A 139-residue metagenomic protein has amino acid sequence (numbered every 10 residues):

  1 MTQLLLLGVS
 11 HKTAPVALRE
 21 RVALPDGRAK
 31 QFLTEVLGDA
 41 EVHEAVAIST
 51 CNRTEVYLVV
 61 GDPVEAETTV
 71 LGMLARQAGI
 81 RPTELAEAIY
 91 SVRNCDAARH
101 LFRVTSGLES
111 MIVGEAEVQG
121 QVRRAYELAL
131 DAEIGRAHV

Functional and structural regions predicted by a protein language model:
M1-D26: Short glycine-/aliphatic-rich beta-strand segments at the starts of folded cytosolic domains
V22-G38: Short catalytic helix/loop segments, enriched in acidic residues and glycine and frequently bearing histidine
A45-T50: Short beta-strand
Y57-G61: Short hydrophobic/aromatic beta-strand micro-patches that form the beta-sheet surface supporting nucleotide- or nucleic
P63-L71, R136: Short, conserved charged micro-motifs
L74-P82: A common structural junction motif
E84-H138: Glycine/serine-rich phosphate-binding loop and adjoining beta1-alpha1 elements at the start of nucleotide-handling
